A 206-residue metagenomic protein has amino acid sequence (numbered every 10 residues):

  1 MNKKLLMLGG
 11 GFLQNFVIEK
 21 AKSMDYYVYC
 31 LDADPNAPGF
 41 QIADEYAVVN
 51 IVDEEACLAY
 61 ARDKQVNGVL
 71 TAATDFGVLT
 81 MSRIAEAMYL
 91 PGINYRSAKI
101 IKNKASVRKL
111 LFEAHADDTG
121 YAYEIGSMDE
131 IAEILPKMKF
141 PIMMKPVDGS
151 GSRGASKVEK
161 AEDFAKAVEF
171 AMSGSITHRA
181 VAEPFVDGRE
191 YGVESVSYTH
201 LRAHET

Functional and structural regions predicted by a protein language model:
M1-S97, K102, D129: ATP-binding N-terminal substructure of ATP-dependent carboxylate-amine bond-forming enzymes
Y60, K64, E133-I134, A167-F170: CheY-like receiver
E86-G154: A conserved helix-loop-beta module that forms one wall/lid of the active-site cleft in ATP-utilizing catalytic domains
D117-G120, K137, P141-M144, S156-G188: Conserved ATP-binding module of the ATP-grasp superfamily
I125, A155-K160, V196-Y198: Short beta-strand-to-turn element immediately C-terminal to the catalytic PLP-Schiff-base lysine in fold type I
D148-S150, V186-R189, S197: Glycine-rich beta-alpha junction loops
T199-T206: Conserved small/polar residues in nucleotide/adenosyl-binding loops
